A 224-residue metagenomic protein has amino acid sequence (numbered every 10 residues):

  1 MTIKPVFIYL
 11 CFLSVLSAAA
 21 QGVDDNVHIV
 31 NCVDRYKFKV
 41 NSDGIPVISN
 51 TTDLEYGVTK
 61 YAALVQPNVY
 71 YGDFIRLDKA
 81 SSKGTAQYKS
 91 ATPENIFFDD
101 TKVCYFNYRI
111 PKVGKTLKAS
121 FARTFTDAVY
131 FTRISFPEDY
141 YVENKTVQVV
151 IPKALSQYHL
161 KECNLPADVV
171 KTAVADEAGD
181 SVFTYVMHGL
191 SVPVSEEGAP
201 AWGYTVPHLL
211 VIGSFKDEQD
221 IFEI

Functional and structural regions predicted by a protein language model:
M1-D24: Bacterial Sec-dependent N-terminal signal peptides
L13-L16, T101, A175: Homeobox/homeodomain signature
V15-A18, S82-K83, E196: Compositionally biased regions
Q21-V149, T184: Lumenal/extracellular ectodomains and adaptor appendage modules of the eukaryotic vesicle/secretory system
G22, T124-T126, P137-E138, Q148-I224: Secretory-pathway-linked proteins and extracytosolic
